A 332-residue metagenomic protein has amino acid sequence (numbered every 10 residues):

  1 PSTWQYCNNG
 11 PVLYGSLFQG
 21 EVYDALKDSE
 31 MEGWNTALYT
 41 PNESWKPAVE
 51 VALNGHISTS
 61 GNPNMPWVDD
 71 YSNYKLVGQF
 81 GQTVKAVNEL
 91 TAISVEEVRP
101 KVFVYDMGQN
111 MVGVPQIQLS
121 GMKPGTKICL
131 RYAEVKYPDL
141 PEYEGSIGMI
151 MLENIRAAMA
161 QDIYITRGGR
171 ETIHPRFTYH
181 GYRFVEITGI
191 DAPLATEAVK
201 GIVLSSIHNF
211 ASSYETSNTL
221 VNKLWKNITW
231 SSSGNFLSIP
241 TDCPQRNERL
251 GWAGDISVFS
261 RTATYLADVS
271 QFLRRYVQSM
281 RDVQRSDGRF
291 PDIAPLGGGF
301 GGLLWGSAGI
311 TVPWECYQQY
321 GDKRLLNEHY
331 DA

Functional and structural regions predicted by a protein language model:
P1-Q245, G254-D255, Q271-R274, F290-P295 (+1 more regions): Extracellular/oxidizing-compartment recognition motifs
E21-D24, G33, N247-E248, L266 (+2 more regions): C-terminal capping/lid segments that line or modulate ligand- or cofactor-binding pockets
Q118-S120, T188, N227, S231-N235 (+4 more regions): Generic, well-ordered alpha-helical scaffold segments in large soluble proteins
L140-N154, S270-A332: Helix-terminus loop motifs that line ligand-binding clefts
Q245-L250, G299-G302: A glycine-rich, coil/turn loop motif that links secondary-structure elements
L250-A253, D331: An alpha-helix initiation/capping motif
W252-V258, Y265, G302-G306: An alpha-helical repeat/solenoid feature that recognizes helix-turn-helix modules
